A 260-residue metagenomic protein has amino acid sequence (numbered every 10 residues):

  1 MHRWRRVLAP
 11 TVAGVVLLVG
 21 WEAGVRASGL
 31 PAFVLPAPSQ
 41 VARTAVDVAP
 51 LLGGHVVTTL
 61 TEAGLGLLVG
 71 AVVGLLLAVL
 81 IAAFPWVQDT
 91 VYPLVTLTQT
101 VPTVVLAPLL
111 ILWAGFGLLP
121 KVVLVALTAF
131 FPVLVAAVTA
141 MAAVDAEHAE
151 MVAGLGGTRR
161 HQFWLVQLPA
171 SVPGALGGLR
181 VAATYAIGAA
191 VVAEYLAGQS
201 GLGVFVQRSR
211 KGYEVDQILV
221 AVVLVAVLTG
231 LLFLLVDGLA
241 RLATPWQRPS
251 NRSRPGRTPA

Functional and structural regions predicted by a protein language model:
R5-S28: N-terminal signal-anchor transmembrane alpha helix
A27-A71: Periplasmic/extracellular loop-to-transmembrane helix junction in inner-membrane transport proteins
L65-V95: Transmembrane-helix boundary motif in ABC transporter permease subunits
P85, A142, P173, G177 (+1 more regions): C-terminal transmembrane helix and the adjacent membrane-cytosol boundary/short C-terminal tail of inner/organellar
T96-P132, T139-A143: Generic hydrophobic transmembrane alpha-helix motif, especially the helices
L112, M141, G188-V225, T244-R254: Glycine-rich helix-loop "coupling/hinge" segments at transmembrane-helix boundaries in multipass transporters
V123-L127, R160-V192, V225, V236: Transmembrane alpha-helices
A136, A140-V181, L202, V206: Short cytoplasmic-facing helical segments at TM-TM junctions of multi-pass membrane proteins
